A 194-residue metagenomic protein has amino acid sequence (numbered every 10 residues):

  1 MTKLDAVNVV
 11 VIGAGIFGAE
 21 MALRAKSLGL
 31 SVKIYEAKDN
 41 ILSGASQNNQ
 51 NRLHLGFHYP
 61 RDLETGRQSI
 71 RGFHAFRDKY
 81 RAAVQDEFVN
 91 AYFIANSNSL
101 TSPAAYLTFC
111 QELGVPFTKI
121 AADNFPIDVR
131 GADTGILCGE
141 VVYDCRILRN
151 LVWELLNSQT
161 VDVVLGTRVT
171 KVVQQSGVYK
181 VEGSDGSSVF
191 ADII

Functional and structural regions predicted by a protein language model:
M1-A6: A short, basic/flexible loop-to-alpha-helix module at the beginning of a structural domain
V7, A82, F190-A191: Local beta-strand N-terminus motif with an aromatic residue
V7-K33: N-terminal Rossmann-like FAD-binding beta1-loop-alpha1 element of flavoenzymes
K26-Q47: Glycine-rich FAD pyrophosphate-binding loop
L30, V115, V161: Short phosphate-binding/catalytic loops that engage adenosine nucleotides
Q50-F125, G131-A132: Dinucleotide-binding Rossmann-like beta1-alpha1 core, especially the glycine-rich loop that anchors the ADP
I136-I193: Helical element adjacent to the flavin cofactor pocket in flavoenzyme catalytic cores
